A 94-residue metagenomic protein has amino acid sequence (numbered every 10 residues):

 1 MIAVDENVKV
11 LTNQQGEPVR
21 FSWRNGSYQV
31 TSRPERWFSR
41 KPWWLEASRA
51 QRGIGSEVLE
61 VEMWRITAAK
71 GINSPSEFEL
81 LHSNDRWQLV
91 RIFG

Functional and structural regions predicted by a protein language model:
M1-G94: N- and C-terminal low-complexity/disordered segments
